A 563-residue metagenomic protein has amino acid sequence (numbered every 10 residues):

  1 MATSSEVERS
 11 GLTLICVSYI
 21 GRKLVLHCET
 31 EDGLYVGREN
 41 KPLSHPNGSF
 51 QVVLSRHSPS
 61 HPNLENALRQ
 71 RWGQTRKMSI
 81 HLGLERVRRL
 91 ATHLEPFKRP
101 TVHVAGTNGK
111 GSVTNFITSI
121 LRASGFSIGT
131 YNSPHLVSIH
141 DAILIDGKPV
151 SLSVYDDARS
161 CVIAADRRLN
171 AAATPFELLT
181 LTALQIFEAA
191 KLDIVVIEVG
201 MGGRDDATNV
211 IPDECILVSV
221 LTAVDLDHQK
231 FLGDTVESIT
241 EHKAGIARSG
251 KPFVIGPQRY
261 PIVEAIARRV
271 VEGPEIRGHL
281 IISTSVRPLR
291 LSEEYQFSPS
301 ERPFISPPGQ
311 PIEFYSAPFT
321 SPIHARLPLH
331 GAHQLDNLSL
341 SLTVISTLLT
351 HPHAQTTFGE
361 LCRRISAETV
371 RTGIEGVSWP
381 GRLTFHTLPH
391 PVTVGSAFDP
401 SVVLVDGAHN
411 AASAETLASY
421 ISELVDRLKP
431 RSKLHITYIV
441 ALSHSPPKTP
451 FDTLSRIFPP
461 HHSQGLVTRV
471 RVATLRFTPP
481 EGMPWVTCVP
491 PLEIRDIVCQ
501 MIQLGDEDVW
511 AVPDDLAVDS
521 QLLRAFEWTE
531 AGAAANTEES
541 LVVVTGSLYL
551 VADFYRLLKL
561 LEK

Functional and structural regions predicted by a protein language model:
A2, G11-G21, P46-G106, V113-F126 (+2 more regions): Short functional linear segments
T3, R9-N40: Intrinsically disordered, low-complexity acidic Ser/Thr-rich regulatory segments
I80, L84, R88-T101, A123-L217 (+4 more regions): ATP-dependent carboxylate-amine ligase catalytic core
I117-R122, F187, V271, L558: Hydrophobic alpha-helical packing residues
K191-V199, P212-P328, L338-T369: Acidic, Mg2+-coordinating active-site environments of NTP-dependent enzymes
I194-I197, A207-V220, D225, S238 (+1 more regions): Nucleotide phosphate-binding/pyrophosphate-handling subdomain across enzymes that bind or process nucleotide phosphates
Q258-A265, A397-V403, L454-L541: C-terminal helical cap/extension that packs against the catalytic core of soluble nucleotide-cofactor enzymes
S547: Active-site-proximal loop/hinge segments that shape catalytic or ion-binding/gating pockets
